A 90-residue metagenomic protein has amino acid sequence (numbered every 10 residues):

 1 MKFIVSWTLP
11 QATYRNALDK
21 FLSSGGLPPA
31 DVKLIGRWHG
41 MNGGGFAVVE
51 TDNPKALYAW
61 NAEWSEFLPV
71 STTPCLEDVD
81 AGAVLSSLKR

Functional and structural regions predicted by a protein language model:
M1-R90: Conserved, structured core segments of small domains
